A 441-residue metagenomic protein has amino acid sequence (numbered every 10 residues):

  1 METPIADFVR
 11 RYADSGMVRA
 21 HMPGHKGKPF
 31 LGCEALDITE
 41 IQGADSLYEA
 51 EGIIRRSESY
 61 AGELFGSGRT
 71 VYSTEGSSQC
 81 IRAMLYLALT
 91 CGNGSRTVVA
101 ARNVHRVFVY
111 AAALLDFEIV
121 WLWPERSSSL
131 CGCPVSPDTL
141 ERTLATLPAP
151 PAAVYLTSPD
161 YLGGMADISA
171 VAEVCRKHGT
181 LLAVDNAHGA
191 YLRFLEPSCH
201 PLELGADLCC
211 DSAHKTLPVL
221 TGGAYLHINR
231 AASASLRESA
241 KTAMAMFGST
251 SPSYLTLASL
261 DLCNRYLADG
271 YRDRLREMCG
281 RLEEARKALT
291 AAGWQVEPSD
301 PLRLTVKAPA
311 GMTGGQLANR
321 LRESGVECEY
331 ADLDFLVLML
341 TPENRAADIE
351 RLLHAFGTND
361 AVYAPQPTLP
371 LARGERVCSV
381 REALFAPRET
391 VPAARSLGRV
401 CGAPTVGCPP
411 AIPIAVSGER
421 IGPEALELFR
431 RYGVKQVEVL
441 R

Functional and structural regions predicted by a protein language model:
M1-G52, T180: N-terminal "arm"/small-domain region of PLP-dependent enzymes with the aminotransferase-like
E2-R10, G76-Q295, A308: Conserved PLP-enzyme active-site core in the AAT-like
E34-Q79, N103: Conserved N-terminal alpha-helix of the aminotransferase class I/II PLP-enzyme fold
A44, V71-S73, V154-T157, V337-T341: Short glycine-rich or small-residue beta-strand-to-loop segments that form or flank ligand, phosphate, metal/Fe-S
G68-T70, S95-V98, I414: Short active-site oxyanion
Y72, W121-W123, D211, Y330 (+1 more regions): Structural signal for conserved beta-strand scaffold positions within catalytic alpha/beta enzyme cores
D116, V434-R441: Short, compositionally biased
K287-V434: Conserved C-terminal alpha-helix-loop-beta "cap" of PLP-dependent enzymes that closes/shapes the active-site mouth
